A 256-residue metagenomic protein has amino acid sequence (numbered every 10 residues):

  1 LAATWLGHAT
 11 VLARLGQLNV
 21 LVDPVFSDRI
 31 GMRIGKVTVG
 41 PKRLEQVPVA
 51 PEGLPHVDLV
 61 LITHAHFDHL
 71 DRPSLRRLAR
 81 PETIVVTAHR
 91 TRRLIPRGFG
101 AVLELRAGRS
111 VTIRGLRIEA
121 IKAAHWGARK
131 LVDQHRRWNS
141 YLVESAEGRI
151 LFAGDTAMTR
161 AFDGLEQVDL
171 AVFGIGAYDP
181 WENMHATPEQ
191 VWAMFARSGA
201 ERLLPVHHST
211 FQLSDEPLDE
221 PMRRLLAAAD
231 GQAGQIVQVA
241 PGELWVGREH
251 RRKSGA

Functional and structural regions predicted by a protein language model:
L1-I30, I34-G35, E220, A227 (+2 more regions): Zn-dependent metallo-beta-lactamase
L6-G16, T112-D169, E182, E189-Q190: Catalytic core of the metallo-beta-lactamase
L12-L61, A65, R72-R77, R90 (+2 more regions): Pre-active-site segment of Zn-dependent metallo-hydrolases
A13, D23, H64, D71 (+6 more regions): Divalent metal-coordination and catalytic microenvironments
L18-V20, D58-L59, I84, L116 (+3 more regions): Structural motif
P24-F26, A65, A123-H125, D155-T156 (+3 more regions): Active-site metal-binding loops of divalent metal-dependent hydrolases
R43, I84-V86, R90-R93, M158-E243: Cap/insert and terminal regions of metallo-dependent hydrolase folds
G53, I84-E147, R223-R251: Metallo-beta-lactamase
